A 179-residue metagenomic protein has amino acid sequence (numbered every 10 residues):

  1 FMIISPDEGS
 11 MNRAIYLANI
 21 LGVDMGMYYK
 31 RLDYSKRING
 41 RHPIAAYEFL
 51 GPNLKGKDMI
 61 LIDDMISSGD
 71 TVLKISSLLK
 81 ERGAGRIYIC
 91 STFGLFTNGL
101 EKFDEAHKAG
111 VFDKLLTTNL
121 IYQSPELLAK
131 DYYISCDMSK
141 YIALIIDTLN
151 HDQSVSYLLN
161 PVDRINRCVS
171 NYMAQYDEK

Functional and structural regions predicted by a protein language model:
F1-K179: PRPP-associated nucleotide enzymes
